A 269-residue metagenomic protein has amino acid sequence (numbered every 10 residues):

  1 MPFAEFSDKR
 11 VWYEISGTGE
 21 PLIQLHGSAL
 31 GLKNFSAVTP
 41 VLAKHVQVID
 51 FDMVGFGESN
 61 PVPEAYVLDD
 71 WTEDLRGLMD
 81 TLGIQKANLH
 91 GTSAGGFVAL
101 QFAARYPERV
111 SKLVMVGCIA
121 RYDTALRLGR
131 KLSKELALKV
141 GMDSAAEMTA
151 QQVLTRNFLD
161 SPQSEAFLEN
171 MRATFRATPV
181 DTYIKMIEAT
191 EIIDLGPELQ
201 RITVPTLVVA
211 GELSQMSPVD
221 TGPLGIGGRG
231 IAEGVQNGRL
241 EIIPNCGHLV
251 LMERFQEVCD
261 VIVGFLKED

Functional and structural regions predicted by a protein language model:
M1-R10: N-terminal cap/lid segment of alpha/beta-hydrolase-fold proteins
K9-N60: Conserved HGGG/HGGXW glycine-rich cap/lid loop of the alpha/beta-hydrolase fold
N34-S36, S59-A65, T124-R127, V219-T221: Conserved catalytic-core motifs of eukaryotic protein kinase domains, centered on the activation segment
I49-A94, D260: Active-site loop/oxyanion-hole signature of alpha/beta-hydrolase fold enzymes
L100-R105, S111-G141: Flexible "cap/lid" loop of the alpha/beta hydrolase fold
T124-L126, D143-Q200: Conserved alpha/beta-hydrolase catalytic His-Asp/Glu region
T203-C246: Conserved loop-alpha-helix segment in the C-terminal half of the alpha/beta-hydrolase fold that carries the catalytic
V235-D269: Catalytic active-site module of serine/aspartate enzymes centered on a nucleophile-bearing elbow/loop
